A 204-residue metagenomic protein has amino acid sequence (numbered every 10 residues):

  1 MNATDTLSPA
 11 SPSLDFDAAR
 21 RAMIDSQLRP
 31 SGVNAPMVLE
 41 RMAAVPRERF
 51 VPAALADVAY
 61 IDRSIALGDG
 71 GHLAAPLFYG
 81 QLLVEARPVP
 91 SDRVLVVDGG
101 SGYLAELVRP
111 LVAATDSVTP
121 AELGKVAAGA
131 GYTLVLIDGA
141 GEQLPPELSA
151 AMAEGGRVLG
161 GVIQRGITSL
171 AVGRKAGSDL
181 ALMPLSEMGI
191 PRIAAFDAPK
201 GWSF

Functional and structural regions predicted by a protein language model:
N2-S117, R174-A198, S203-F204: Class I SAM-dependent transferase core
S91, M152-V158: Short glycine-dipeptide loop
V96, L136-I137, G160: Redox-cofactor binding/interface segments in oxidoreductases and associated redox assembly factors
G100, D138-Q143, Q164-G166: Short beta->alpha connector loops
L123-V135, E142-Q143: A short acidic, Gly/Pro-enriched loop at the edge of an enzyme's catalytic core that lines a small-molecule cofactor
V126-G129, I167-V172, I193-A195: Short, charged, surface-exposed secondary-structure boundary motifs
G156-I163, S169: Conserved beta-strand signature within the Rossmann-like core of class I S-adenosyl-L-methionine
